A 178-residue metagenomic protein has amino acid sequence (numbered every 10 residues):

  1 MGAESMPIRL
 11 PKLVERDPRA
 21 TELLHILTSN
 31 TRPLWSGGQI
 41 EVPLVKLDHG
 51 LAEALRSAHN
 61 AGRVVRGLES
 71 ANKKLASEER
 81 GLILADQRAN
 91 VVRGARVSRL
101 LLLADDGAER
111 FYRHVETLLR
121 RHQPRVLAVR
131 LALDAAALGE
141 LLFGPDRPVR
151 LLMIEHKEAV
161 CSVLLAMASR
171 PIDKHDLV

Functional and structural regions predicted by a protein language model:
M1-S77, V178: N-terminal, charge-rich interaction modules
L24-S36, V91-V92, E109-F111, T117 (+1 more regions): Low-complexity, charged, repeat-rich alpha-helical/coil interaction segments
H59-V65, E69-S98, R110-L131, A135: Positively charged, polar, low-complexity stretches
V97-D105, M153: Acidic beta-strand-to-loop metal/phosphate-binding motif
A104-G107, R121, G144: Amphipathic alpha-helical interaction surfaces
D105-F111, K157-A159: Gly/Ser/Thr-rich loops at beta-strand to alpha-helix junctions that form or flank small-molecule/cofactor-binding
A128-V178: Helix-rich interaction surfaces within compact, conserved domain-sized segments that mediate assembly or partner
